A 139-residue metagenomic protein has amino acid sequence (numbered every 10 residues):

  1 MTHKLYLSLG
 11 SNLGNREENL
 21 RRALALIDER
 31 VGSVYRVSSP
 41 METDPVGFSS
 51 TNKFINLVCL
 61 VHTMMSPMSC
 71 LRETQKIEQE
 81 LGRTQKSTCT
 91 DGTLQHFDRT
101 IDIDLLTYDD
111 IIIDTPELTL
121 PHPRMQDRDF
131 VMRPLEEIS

Functional and structural regions predicted by a protein language model:
M1-V31, S38-D44: N-terminal beta1-alpha1 ligand-phosphate binding loop
G14, S38, V46-F54, M65-L71 (+1 more regions): Flexible, gly/pro- and Lys/Arg-enriched active-site loops
V31-S33, T63: A generic structural motif
C59: Short basic (Lys/Arg) and small-residue
